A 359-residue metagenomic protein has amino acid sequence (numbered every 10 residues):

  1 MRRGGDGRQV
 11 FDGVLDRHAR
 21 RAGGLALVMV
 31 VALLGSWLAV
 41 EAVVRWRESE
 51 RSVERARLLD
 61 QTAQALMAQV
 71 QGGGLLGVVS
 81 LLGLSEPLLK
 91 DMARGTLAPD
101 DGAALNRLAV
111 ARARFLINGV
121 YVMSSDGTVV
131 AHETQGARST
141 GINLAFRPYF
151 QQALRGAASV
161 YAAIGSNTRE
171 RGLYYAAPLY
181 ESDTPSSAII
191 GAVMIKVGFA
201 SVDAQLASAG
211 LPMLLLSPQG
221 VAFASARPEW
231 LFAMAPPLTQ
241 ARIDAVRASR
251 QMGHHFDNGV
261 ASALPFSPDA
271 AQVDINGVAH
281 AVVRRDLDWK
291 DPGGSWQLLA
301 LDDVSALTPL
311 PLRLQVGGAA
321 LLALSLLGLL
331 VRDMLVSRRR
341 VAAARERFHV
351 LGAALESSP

Functional and structural regions predicted by a protein language model:
M1-R47, Q315-R332: Extreme N-terminal signal-anchor transmembrane helix of membrane signaling/transducer proteins, especially in bacteria
G24, V31-R94, A113-N118, A158-S159 (+1 more regions): Juxtamembrane extracytoplasmic/periplasmic/luminal helical "stalk" adjacent to the first N-terminal
A26, S208, F348-P359: PAS/LOV and related PAS-like sensory modules
L97-G102, T134-I164, I189, W230-V273: Extracytoplasmic/periplasmic sensor domains and loops in membrane signaling proteins
D101-F115, G136, A145-P148, A192-R247: Solvent-exposed, extracytoplasmic
R114, V129-Q205: Extracytoplasmic/periplasmic ligand-binding sensor regions of membrane-associated signaling proteins
D244-V316: Extracellular/periplasmic juxtamembrane segments that couple receptor/chemosensory ectodomains to their
V304-F348: Cytoplasm-proximal transmembrane signaling helix
